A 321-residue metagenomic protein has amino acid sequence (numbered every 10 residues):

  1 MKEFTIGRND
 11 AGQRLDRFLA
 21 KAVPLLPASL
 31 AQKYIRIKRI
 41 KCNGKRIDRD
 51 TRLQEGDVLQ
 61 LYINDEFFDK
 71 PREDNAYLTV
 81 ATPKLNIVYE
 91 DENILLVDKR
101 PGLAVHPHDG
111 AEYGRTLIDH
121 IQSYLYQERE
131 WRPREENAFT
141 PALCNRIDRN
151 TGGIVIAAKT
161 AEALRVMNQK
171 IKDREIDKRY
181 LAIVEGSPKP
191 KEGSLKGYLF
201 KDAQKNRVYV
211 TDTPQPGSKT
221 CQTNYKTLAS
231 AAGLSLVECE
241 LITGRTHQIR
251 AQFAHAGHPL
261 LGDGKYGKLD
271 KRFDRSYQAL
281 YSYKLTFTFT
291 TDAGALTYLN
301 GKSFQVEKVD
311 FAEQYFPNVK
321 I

Functional and structural regions predicted by a protein language model:
M1-I321: RNA pseudouridine synthases
